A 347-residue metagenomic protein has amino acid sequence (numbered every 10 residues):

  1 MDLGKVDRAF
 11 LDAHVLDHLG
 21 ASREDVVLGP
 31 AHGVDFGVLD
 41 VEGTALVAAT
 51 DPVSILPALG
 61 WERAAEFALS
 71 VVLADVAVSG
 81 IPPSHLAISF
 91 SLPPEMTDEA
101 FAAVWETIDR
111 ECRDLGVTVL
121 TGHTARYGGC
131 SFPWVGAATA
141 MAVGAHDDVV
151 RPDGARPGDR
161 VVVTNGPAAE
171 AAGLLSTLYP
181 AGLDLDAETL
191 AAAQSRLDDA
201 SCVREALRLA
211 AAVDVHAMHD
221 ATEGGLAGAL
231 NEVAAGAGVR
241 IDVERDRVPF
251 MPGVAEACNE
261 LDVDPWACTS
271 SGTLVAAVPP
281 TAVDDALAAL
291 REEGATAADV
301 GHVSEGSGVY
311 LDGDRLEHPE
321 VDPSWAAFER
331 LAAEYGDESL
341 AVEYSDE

Functional and structural regions predicted by a protein language model:
M1-A58, D109-C112, G116-V117, R330-E347: Extreme N-terminal cap/leader segments of soluble proteins
L3, L290-E347: Acidic, Ser/Thr/Pro-rich beta/coil linker or hinge segments at domain junctions
L28-A31, A221, R240-P249, A267-T269 (+1 more regions): Beta-strand->loop->alpha-helix junctions that form or flank phosphate-binding loops in nucleotide-handling enzymes
V53-E66, R196: Active-site mouth loops of central-metabolism enzymes
P57, H85-L178: Glycine-rich anion-binding loops of enzyme active sites
W61-L86, V104-D114, R204-R208, G228-E232: Small-aliphatic-rich amphipathic alpha-helix that forms the alpha element of a beta-alpha
E95, S195-S270: Active-site-proximal betaalpha loop/short-helix elements that scaffold phosphoryl/nucleotidyl transfer chemistry
A277-V283: Helix N-cap motif at beta-to-alpha junctions
